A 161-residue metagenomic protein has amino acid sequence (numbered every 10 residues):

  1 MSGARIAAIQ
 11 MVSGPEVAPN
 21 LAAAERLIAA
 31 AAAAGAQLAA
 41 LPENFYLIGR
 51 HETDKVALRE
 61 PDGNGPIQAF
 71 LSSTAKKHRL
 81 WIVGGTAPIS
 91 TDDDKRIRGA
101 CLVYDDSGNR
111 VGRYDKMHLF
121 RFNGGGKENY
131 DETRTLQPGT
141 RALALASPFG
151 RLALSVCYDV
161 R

Functional and structural regions predicted by a protein language model:
M1-A7: Extreme N-terminal starter segment of soluble prokaryotic enzymes
Q10-P15: Short polar catalytic/cofactor-binding loops
V17, E25-S107, V111-D115: Cys-nucleophile CN-hydrolase/nitrilase-fold catalytic domain and related Cys-dependent amidase chemistry that acts on
D92-R161: Active-site catalytic loop in hydrolytic enzyme cores
